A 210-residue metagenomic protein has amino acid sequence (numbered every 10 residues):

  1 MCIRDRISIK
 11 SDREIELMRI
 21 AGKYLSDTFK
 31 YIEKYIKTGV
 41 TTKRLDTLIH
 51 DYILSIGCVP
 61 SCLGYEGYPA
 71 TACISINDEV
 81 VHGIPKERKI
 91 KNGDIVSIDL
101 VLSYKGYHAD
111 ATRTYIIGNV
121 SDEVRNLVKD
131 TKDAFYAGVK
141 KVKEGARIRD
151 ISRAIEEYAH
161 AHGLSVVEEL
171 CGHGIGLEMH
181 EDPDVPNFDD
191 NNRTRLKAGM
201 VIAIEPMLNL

Functional and structural regions predicted by a protein language model:
R4-L210: Active-site neighborhoods and metal-handling regions in enzymes and metal-associated proteins
